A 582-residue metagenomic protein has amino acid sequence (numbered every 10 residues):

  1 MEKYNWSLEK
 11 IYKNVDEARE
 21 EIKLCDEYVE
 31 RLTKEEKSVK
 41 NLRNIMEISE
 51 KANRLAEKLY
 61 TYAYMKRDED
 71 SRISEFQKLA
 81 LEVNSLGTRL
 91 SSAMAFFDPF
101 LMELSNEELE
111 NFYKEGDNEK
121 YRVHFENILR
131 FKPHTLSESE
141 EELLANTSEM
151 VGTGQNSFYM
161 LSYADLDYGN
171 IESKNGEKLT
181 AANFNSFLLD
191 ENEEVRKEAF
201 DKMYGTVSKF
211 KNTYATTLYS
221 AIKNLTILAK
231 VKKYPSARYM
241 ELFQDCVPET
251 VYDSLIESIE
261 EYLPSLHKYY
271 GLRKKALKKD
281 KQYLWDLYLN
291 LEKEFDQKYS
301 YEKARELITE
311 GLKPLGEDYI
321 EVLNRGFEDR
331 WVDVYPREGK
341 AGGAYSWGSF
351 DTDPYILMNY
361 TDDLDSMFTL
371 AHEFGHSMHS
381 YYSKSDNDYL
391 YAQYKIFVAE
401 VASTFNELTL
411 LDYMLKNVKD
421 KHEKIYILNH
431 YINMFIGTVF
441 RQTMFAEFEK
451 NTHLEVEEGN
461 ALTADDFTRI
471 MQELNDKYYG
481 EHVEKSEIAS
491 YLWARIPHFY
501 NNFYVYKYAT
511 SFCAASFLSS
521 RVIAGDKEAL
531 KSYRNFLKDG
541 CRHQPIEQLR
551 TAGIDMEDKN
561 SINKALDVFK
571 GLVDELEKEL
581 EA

Functional and structural regions predicted by a protein language model:
M1-E294, E579-A582: A well-structured
N14, K233, T361-Y381, S403 (+3 more regions): Active-site recognition of the HExxH zinc-binding catalytic motif
F97, L101-M102, E115, H124-T135 (+8 more regions): C-terminal, non-catalytic "cap/extension" segments appended to globular domains
L272, A276-P314, I320, H379 (+4 more regions): Long, K/E/R/D-enriched contiguous segments that form extended
D296-Y299, S349-A371: Short pre-active-site segment immediately N-terminal to the catalytic Zn-binding motif
Q297-Y299, V332-T352: Catalytic zinc-binding patch centered on the HExxH motif and its immediate surroundings that defines zinc-dependent
E310-E321, W347, H376, S380-D388 (+1 more regions): Conserved helix-loop functional segments at active or binding sites
Y394-E423, Y431-N433, G437, S511: Post-HExxH zinc-binding segment in Zn-dependent metallohydrolases
